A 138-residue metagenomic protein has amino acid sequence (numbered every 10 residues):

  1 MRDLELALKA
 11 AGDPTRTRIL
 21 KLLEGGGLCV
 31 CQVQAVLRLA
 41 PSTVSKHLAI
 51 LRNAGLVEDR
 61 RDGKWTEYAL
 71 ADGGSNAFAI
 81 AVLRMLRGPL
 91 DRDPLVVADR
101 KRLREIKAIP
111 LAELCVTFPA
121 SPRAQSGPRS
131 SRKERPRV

Functional and structural regions predicted by a protein language model:
M1-R2, V97: Amphipathic alpha-helical repeat elements characteristic of tetratricopeptide repeat
R2-T43, A49, W65-S75: N-terminal helix-turn-helix DNA-binding core of bacterial DNA-binding proteins
K21-G25, L56, A108: Hydrophobic alpha-helical membrane-insertion segments
N53, G74-V138: C-terminal regulatory/oligomerization modules of transcriptional regulators
N53-D62, A69-A71: Beta-hairpin "wing" of winged helix-turn-helix
